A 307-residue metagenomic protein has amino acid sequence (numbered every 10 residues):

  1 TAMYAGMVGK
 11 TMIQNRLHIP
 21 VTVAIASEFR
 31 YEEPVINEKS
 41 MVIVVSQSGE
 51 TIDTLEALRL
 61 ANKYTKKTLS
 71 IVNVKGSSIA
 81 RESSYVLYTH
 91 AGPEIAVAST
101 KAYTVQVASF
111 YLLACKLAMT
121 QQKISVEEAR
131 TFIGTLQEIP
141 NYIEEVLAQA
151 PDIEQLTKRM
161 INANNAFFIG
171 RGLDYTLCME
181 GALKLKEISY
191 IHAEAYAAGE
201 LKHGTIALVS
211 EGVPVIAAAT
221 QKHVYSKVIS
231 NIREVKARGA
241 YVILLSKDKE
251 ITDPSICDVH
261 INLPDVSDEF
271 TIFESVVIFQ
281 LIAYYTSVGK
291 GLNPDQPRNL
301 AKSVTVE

Functional and structural regions predicted by a protein language model:
T1-E138, R171, A218-P264, I282 (+1 more regions): Glycine-rich phosphate-binding loops that contact phosphosugars or nucleotide phosphates
T1-M12, F168, G172-E187, V276-Y284: Conserved phosphate/anionic-ligand binding catalytic regions in large, soluble enzymes, centered on
A5-M7, T22-V23, I52-L55, E154-L156 (+8 more regions): Extended hydrophobic-aromatic, low-complexity segments
E38, R159-A163, A193, P264 (+1 more regions): Hydrophobic alpha-helical segments and their boundary regions
Y85-P214, S287-E307: Active-site phosphate/pyrophosphate-binding segments
V213-Q221, S275-Q280: Hydrophobic membrane-spanning alpha-helices of multi-pass integral membrane proteins
Y241, P254-I256, V266-E307: Generic C-terminus detector
